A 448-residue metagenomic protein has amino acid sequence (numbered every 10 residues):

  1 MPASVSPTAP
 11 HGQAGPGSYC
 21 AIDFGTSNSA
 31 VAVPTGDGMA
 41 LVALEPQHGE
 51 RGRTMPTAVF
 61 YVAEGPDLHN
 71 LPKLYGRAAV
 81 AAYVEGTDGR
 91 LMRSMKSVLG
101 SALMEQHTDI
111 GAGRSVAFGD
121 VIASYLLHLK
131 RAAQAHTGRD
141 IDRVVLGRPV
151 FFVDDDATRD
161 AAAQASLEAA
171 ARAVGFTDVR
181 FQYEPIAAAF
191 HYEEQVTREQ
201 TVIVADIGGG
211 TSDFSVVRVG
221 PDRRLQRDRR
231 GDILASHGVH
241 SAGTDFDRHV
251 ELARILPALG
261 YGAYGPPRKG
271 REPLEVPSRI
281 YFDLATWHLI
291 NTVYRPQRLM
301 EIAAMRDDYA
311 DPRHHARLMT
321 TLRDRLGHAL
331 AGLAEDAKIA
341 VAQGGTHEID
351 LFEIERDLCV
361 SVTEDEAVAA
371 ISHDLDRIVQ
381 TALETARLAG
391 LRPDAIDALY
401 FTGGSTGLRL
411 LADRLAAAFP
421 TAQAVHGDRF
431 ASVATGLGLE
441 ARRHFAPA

Functional and structural regions predicted by a protein language model:
P2-R51, A79, Y83-V204, R218-G243 (+3 more regions): N-terminal phosphate-binding loop and flanking beta/alpha elements of the actin-like ATPase fold
S27, G210-S212: Conserved Rossmann-like nucleotide-cofactor binding loop
D37-E168, H249-V250, R254-L326, L330-I339: Phosphate-binding loop and its immediate beta->loop->alpha context in nucleotide/phosphate-handling enzymes
M55-T57, S212, H347: Change "...and in nucleic-acid phosphodiester-cleaving endonucleases..." to "...and in nucleic-acid processing enzymes
R248-Y264, A285-A448: Helical "lid/coupling" subdomains associated with nucleotide-phosphate turnover
